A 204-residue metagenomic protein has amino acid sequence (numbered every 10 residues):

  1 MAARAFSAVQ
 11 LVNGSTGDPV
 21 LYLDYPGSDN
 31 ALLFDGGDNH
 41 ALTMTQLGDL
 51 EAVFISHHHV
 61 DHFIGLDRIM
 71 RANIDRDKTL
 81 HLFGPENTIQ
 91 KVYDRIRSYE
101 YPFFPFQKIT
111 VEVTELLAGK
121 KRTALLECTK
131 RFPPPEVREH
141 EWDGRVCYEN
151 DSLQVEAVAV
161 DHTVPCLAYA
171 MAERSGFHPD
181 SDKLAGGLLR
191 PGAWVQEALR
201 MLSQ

Functional and structural regions predicted by a protein language model:
M1-Q46, A52, A168-M171, F177: Conserved beta-strand hairpin/beta-sheet module of binuclear metal-dependent hydrolase folds, prominently
F34, H57, L82, V155 (+1 more regions): Divalent metal-coordination and catalytic microenvironments
D38-G84, F103: Active-site metal-binding motif and surrounding structural segment of the metallo-beta-lactamase
L66-I69, V92-I96: Hydrophobic packing residues within well-ordered alpha-helices of enzyme cores
E86-I89, L117-G119: Short beta-alpha junction loops
E100-G119: A glycine-rich helix N-cap at a beta->alpha junction
K120, F132-E141: A conserved mid-domain beta-alpha-beta active-site/ligand-binding segment of alpha/beta enzyme cores
V137-Q204: Metal-dependent phosphodiesterase/nuclease catalytic metal-binding core
